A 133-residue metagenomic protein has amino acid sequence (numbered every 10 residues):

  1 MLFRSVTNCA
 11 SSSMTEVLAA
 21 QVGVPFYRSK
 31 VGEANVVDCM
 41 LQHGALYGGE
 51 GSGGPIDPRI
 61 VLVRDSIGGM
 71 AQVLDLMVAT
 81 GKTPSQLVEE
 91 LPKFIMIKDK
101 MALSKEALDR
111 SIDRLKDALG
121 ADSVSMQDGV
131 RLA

Functional and structural regions predicted by a protein language model:
M1: Conserved PLP-enzyme active-site core in the AAT-like
R4-A133: Phosphate-binding and adjacent anionic-ligand microenvironments
